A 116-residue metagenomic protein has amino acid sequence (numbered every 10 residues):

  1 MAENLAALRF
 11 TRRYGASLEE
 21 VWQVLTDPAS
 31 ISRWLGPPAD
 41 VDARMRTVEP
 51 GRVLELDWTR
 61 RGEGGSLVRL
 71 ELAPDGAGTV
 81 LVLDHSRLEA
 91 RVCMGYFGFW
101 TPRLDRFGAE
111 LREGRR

Functional and structural regions predicted by a protein language model:
M1-E3, L54, R115: Positively charged, low-complexity terminal tracts and the immediately adjacent first secondary-structure elements
M1-P37: Hydrophobic ligand-binding cavity/cleft-lining segments
W22-L25, W58, F99-W100: Tryptophan-centric aromatic hotspots in well-structured domains and transmembrane helices
T26-D27, G51, R106, E113: A very general structural signal that marks isolated residues within well-ordered alpha-helical segments
S32-E89, C93, G98: Hydrophobic-ligand binding "helix-grip"
R87-R116: A conserved amphipathic terminal alpha-helix motif
